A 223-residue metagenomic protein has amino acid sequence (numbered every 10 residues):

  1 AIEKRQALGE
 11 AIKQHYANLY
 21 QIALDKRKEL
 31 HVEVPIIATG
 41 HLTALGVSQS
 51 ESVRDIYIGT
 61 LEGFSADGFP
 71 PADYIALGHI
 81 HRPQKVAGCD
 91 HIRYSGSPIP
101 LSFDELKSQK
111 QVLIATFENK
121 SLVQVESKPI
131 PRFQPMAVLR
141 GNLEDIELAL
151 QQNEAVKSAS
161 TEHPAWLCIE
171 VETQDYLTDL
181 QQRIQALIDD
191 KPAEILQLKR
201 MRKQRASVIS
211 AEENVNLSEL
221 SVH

Functional and structural regions predicted by a protein language model:
A1-H91: His/Asp/Glu-rich metal-coordinating catalytic cores of metallo-dependent phosphodiesterases/hydrolases acting on
K4, T60-S65, L101-F103, P192 (+1 more regions): Gly/Ser/Thr-rich active-site loops/lids in small-molecule metabolic enzymes that frequently grip phosphoryl groups
K26, L101-S102, A155-S158: Generic recognition of flexible, low-complexity loop/linker segments
V34, Q109-Q111, A165: Residues at beta-strand starts and edge strands
I37, I92, L113, L167 (+1 more regions): A broad, low-specificity signal marking well-ordered, structured residues that form hydrophobic/aromatic
T43-L45, I99-P100, Q174-Y176: Short, solvent-exposed loop/turn segments at secondary-structure junctions
A66-L139: A conserved active-site cap/scaffold subdomain adjacent to cofactor or substrate pockets
F117-H223: Accessory, non-catalytic peripheral segments of nucleic-acid enzymes
